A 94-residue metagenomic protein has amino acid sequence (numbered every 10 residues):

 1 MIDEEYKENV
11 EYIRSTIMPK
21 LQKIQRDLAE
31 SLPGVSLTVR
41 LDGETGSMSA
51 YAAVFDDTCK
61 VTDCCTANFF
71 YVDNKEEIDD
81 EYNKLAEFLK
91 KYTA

Functional and structural regions predicted by a protein language model:
M1-S47, V61-A94: Negatively charged, low-complexity tracts enriched in Asp/Glu with abundant Ser/Thr
G46-D57: Amphipathic beta-strand/beta-sheet edge segments enriched in Tyr/Trp
